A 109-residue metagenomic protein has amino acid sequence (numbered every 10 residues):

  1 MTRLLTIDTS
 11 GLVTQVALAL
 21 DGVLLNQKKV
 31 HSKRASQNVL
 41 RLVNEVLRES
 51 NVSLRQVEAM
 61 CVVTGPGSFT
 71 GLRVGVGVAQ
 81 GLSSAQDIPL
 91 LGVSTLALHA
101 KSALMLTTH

Functional and structural regions predicted by a protein language model:
M1-T64: N-terminal beta-alpha supersecondary unit
V16, G71-L72, S102: Short glycine-/acidic-enriched loop or helix-start segments at secondary-structure transitions that form or flank
A19-L20, V74-G77, M105-T107: Short, glycine/charged-enriched secondary-structure capping and boundary segments
N38-R41, G77, L98-K101: Short amphipathic alpha-helical face segments that pack within enzyme cores and frequently flank/anchor catalytic
V46-S50, A85, A103: Stable alpha-helical structural segments in soluble proteins, enriched in small hydrophobic residues
A59-L90, T95: DPxDG-like acidic metal-binding loop motif
V93-H109: Conserved phosphate-binding catalytic cores of ATP/NTP-utilizing and phosphoryl-transfer enzymes
